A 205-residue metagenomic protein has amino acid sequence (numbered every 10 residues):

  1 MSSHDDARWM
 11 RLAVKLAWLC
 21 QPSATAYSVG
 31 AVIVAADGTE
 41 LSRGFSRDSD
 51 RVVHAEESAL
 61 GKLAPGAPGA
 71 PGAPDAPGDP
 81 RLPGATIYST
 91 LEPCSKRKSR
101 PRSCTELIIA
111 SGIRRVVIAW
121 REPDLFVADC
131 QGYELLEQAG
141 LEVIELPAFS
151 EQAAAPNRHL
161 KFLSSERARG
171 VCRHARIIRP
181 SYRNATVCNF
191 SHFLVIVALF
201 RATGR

Functional and structural regions predicted by a protein language model:
M1-D6, A139-P147, G170, N184 (+1 more regions): Catalytic cores of nucleic-acid editing and processing enzymes, centered on the cytidine/adenosine deaminase
D5-A24: Short, basic/aromatic recognition patches
T25-V29, V53, A168-G170: Short, basic and Ser/Thr-rich N-terminal targeting/leader segments
V29-A35: Short beta-strand scaffold segments in enzyme catalytic cores
T39-E40, Y182: Hydrophobic "anchor" residues
L41-Q152: Zn2+-dependent cytidine deaminase-like catalytic core
A154-S191, R205: N-terminal nucleotide/polyanion-binding subdomain common to many enzyme families
R201-T203: Short, intrinsically disordered C-terminal tails of secreted or membrane-associated proteins
